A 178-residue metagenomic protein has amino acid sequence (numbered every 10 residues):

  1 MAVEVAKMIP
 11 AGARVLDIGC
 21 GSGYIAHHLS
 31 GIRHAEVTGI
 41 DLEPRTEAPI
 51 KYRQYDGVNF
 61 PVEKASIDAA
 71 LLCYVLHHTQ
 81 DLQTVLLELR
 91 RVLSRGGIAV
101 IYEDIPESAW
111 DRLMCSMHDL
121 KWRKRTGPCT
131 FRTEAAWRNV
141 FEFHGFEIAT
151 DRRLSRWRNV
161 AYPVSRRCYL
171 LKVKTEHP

Functional and structural regions predicted by a protein language model:
M1-A11: Conserved alpha-helix/loop element of class I SAM-dependent methyltransferases that forms part of the SAM/SAH-binding
V5, H27, Y102-A161: C-terminal alpha-helical "lid/dimerization" subdomain adjacent to the S-adenosyl-L-methionine
G12-G21: Conserved class I S-adenosyl-L-methionine
G21-N59: Class I SAM-dependent methyltransferase SAM/SAH-binding core
L71: A conserved beta-strand element that flanks and buttresses the S-adenosyl-L-methionine
Y74-H78: Short catalytic micro-motifs in class I SAM-dependent methyltransferases
Q83-R95: A short glycine-rich, Lys/Arg-flanked "PGG" loop and its adjoining helix->strand segment in the class I
W157-P178: Core SAM-dependent methyltransferase catalytic element
